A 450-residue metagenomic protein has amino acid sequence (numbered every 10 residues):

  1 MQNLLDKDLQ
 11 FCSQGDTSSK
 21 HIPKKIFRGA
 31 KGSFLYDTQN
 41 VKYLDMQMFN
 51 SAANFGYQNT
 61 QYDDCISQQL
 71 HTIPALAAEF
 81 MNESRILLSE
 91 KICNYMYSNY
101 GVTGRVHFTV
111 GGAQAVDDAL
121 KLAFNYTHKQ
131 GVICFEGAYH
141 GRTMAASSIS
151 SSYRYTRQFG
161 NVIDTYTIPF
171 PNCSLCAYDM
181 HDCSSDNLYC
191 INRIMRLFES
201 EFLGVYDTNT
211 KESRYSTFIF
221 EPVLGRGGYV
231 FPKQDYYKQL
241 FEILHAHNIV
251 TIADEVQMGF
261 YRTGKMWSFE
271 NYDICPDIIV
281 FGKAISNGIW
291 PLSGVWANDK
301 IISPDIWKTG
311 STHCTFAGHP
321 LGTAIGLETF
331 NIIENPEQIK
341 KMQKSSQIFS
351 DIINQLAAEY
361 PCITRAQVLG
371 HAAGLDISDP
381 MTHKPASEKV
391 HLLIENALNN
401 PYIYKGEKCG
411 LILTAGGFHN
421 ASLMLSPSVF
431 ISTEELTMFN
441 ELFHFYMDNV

Functional and structural regions predicted by a protein language model:
M1-V450: Conserved N-terminal phosphate-binding loop of PLP-dependent enzymes in the Aspartate aminotransferase
